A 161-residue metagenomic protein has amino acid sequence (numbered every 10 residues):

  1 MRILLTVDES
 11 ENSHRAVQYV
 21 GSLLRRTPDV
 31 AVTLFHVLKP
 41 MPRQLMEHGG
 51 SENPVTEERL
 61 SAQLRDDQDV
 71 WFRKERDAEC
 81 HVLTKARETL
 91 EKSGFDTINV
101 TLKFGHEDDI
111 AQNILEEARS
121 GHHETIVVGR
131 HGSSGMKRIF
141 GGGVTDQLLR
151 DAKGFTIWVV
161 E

Functional and structural regions predicted by a protein language model:
M1-D67, N99: Small/aliphatic-rich secondary-structure junction motif
T6, K103, G129: Active-site-adjacent beta-strand anchor residues
D8, H131-S133, E161: Histidine-centered beta-alpha loop that forms part of the nucleotide-sugar donor binding/catalytic region in diverse
G50-E52, E116-R119, V144-T145: Short, hinge-like loop/turn segments at secondary-structure boundaries
D77, H81-T125: Structural beta-alpha unit
D108-I110, T125-R150: Glycine-rich, Arg-bearing micro-motifs that act as flexible, cationic patches
R150-E161: Short, flexible loop segments at boundaries between secondary-structure elements
